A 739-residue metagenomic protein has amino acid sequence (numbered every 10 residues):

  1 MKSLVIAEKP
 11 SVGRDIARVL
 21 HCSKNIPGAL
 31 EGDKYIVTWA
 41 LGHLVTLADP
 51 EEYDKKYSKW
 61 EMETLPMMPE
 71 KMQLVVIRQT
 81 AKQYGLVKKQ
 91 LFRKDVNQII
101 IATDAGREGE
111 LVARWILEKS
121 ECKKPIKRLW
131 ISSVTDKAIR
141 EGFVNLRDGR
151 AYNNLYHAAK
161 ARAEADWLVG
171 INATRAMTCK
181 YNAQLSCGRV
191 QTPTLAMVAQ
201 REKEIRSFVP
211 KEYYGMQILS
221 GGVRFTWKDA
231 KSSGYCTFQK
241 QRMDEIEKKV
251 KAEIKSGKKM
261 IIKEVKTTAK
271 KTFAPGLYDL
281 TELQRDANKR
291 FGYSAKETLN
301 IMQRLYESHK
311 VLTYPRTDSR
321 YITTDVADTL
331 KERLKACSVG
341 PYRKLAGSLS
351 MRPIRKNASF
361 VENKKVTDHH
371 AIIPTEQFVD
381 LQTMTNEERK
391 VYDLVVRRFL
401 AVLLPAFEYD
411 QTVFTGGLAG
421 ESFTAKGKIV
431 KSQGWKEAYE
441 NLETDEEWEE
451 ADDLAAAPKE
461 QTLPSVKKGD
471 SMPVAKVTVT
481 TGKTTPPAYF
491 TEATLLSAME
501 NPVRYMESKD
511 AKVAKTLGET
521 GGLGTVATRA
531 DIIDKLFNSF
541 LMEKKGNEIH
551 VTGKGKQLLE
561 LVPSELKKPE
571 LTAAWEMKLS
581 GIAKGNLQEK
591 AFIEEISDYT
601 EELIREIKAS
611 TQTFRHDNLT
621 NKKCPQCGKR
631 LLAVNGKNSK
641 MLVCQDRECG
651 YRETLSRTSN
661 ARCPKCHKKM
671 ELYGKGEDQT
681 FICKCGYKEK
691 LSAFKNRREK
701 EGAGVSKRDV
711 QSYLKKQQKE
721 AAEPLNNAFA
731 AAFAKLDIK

Functional and structural regions predicted by a protein language model:
M1-A163, W167, T237, P486: Intrinsically disordered, low-complexity regulatory segments
M1-K2, A102-A105, N182-S186, T267-P275 (+3 more regions): Conserved short loop/turn motifs at secondary-structure junctions
K2-L4, T80, L91, T174 (+4 more regions): Basic, low-complexity terminal or inter-domain segments flanking catalytic cores
P27-K55, T192-C236, V402-P458, D598: Structured, non-catalytic alpha/beta "coupling" segments that mediate domain-domain communication and provide generic
A138-S220, T268: C-terminal or mid-to-C-terminal helical accessory/interaction module adjacent to the motor/catalytic core
T237-G276: Metal- or metallocofactor-binding catalytic centers and their adjacent structured scaffolds across diverse enzyme
S308-H309, S539: Alpha-helix C-caps/helix-loop-beta hinges
